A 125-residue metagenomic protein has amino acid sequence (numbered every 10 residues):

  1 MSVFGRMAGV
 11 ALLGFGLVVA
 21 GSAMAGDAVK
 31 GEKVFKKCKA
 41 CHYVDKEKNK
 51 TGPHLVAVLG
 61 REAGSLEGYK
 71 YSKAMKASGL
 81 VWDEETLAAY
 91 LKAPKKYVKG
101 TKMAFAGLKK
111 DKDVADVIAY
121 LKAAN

Functional and structural regions predicted by a protein language model:
M1, E84-T86: Juxtamembrane/interfacial segments around transmembrane helices
M1-A11: Bacterial N-terminal signal peptides that target proteins for export
G9-V19: Bacterial N-terminal signal peptides
V19-D27: Sec/Tat signal peptide C-region and signal peptidase I cleavage site
G26-V81, A88-T101, A123-N125: Periplasmic/extracellular electron-transfer cofactor-ligation site, primarily the c-type cytochrome heme-c attachment
E85, G100-A106, A119: A general structural signal for short secondary-structure boundary/capping elements
A106-N125: Short, exposed beta-strand-loop hairpins at the edges of beta-sheets in extracellular/periplasmic proteins
